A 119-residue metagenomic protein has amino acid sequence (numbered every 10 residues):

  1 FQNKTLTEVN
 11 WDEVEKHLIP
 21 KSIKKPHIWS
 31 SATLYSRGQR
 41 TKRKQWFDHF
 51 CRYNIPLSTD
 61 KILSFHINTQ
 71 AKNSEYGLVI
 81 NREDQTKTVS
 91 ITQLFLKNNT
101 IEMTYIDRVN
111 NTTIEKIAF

Functional and structural regions predicted by a protein language model:
F1-F119: N-terminal nucleophile
